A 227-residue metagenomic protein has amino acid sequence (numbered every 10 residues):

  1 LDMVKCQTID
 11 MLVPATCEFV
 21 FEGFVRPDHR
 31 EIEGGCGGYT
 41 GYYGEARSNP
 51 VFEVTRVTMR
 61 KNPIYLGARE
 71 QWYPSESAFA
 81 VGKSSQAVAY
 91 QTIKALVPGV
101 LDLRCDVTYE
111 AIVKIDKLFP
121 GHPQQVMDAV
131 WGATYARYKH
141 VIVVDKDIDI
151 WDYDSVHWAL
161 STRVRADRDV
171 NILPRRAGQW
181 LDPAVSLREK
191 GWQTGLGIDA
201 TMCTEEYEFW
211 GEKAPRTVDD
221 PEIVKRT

Functional and structural regions predicted by a protein language model:
L1-T227: Charged, compositionally biased interaction regions
